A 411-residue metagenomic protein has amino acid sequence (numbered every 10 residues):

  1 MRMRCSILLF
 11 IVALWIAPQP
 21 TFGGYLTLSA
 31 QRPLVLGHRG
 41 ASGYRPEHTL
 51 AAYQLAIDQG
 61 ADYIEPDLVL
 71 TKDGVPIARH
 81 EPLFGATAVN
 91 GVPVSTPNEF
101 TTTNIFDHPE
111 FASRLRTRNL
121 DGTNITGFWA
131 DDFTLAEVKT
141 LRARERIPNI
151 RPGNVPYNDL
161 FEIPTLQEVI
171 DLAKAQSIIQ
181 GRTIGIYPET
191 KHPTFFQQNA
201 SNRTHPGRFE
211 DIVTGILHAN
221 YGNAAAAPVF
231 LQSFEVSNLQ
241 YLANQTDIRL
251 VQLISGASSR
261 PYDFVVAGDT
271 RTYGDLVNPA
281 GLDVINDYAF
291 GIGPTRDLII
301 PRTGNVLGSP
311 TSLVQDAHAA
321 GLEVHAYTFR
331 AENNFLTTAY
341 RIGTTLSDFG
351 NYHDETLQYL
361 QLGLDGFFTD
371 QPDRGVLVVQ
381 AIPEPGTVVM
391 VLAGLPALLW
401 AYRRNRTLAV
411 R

Functional and structural regions predicted by a protein language model:
M1, V35-L36, W400-R403: Short alpha-helical segments used as structural interaction elements across diverse proteins
M1-I7: Bacterial N-terminal signal peptides that target proteins for export
L8-A17: Bacterial N-terminal signal peptides
A17-Q19, Y187, E384, L395: Hydrophobic alpha-helix-in-membranes signature
T21-A381: Phosphate-group recognition and catalysis centered on beta-loop-alpha active-site segments
E384-Y402: A short, hydrophobic C-terminal helix/tail in secreted or cell-surface proteins
L399-R411: C-terminal membrane-anchoring or membrane-association module
